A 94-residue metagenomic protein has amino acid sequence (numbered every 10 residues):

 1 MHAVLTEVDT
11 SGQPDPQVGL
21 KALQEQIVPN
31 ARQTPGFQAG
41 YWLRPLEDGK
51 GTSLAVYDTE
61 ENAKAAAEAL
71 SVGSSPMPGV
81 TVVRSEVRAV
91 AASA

Functional and structural regions predicted by a protein language model:
M1-G51, D58-A69, P78-A94: Short S/T/G/P-rich N-terminal loop/turn motif that feeds into the first structured element of a domain
